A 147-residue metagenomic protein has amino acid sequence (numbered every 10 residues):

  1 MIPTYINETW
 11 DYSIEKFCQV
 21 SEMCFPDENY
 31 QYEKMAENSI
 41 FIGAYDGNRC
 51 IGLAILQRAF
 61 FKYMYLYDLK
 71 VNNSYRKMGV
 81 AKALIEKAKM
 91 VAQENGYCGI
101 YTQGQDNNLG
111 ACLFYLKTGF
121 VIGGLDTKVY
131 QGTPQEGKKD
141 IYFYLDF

Functional and structural regions predicted by a protein language model:
M1-Y63, Y67, N72, E86 (+2 more regions): Acetyl-CoA-dependent GNAT
N7-I14, F114, I122, K139-I141: Ligand-binding pocket scaffold of soluble enzyme catalytic domains
F61, L109-G110: Short alpha-helical
V71, K77-M90, L113-K117: Conserved acetyl-CoA-binding loop-helix of GNAT-fold acetyltransferases
A92-G104: Conserved GNAT acetyl-CoA-binding A-motif
N95, K117-T118: Structural motif
Q105-N107, T118-V121, K128-F147: C-terminal "cap" of GNAT-fold acetyltransferases
